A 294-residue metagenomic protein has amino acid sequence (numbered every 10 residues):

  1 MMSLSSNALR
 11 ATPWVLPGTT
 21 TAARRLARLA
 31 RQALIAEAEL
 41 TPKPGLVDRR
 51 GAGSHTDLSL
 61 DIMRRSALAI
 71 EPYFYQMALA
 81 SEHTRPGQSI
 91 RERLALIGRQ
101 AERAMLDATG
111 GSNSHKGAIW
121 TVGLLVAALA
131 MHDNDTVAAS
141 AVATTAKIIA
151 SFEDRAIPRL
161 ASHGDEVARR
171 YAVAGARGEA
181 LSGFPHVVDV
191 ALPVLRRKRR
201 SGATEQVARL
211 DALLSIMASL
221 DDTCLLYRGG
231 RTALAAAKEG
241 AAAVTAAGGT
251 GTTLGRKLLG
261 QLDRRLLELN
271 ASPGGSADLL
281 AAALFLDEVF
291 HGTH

Functional and structural regions predicted by a protein language model:
M2-R85, R91, L129-R264, H291-H294: Phosphate-rich cofactor/ligand-interacting catalytic cores and adjacent structured alpha/beta frameworks
S66, G117-V122, R209, A277-A281: Catalytic-loop motifs flanking and including active-site residues across diverse enzymes
F74-A130: Long, hydrophobic/aromatic-enriched structural stretches that serve as scaffold segments
G98-M105, A146, L213-M217, D263-L266 (+1 more regions): Short alpha-helical scaffolding segments that buttress acidic/His motifs in well-ordered protein cores
E102, L195, L286-D287: Generic helix-packing signal
R103-K116, S201, R264-P273: A short glycine/serine-rich beta->alpha loop
T121-H132, I216, A282-V289: Buried hydrophobic packing segments
E268, S272-H294: Short, amphipathic C-terminal "tail helix"
